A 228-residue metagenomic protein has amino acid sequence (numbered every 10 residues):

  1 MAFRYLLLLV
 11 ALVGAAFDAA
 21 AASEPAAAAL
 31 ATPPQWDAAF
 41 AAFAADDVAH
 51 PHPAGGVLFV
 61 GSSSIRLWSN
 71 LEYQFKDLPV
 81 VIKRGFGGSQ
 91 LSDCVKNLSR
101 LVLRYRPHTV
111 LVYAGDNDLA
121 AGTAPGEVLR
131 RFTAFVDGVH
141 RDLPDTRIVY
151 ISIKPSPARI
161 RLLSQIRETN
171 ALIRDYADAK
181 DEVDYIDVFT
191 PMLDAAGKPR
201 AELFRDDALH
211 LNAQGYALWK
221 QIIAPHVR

Functional and structural regions predicted by a protein language model:
M1-A2: N-terminal secretory signal peptides that target proteins for export/translocation
Y5-A16: Bacterial N-terminal signal peptides
A19-S23: Boundary at the C-terminal end of the N-terminal hydrophobic targeting segment
P25-A134, P157-R167, A171: Conserved SGNH/GDSL esterase-like catalytic core that processes O-acyl groups on lipids and polysaccharides
S99, L103-R106, G115, T133 (+5 more regions): Sec-exported extracytoplasmic/periplasmic mature domains
Y113, I151-S152: Alpha/beta-hydrolase-fold catalytic nucleophile elbow
L129-I151, E168-V183, D187: Charged, glycine-enriched surface loops/patches that mediate electrostatic binding to polyanionic ligands
P157-R228: Catalytic His-Asp segment of secreted/periplasmic serine-dependent ester chemistry enzymes
